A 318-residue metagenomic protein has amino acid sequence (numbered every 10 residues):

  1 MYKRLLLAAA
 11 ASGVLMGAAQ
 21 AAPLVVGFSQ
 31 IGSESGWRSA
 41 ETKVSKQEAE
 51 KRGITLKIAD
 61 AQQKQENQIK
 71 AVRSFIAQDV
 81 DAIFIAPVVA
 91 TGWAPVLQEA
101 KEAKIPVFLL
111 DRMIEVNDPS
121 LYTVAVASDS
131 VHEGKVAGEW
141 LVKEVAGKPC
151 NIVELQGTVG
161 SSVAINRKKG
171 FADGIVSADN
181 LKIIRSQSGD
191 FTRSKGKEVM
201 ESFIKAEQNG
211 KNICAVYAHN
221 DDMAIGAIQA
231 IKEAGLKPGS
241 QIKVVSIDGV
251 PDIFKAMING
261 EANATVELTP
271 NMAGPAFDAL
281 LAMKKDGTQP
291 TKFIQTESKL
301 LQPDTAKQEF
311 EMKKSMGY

Functional and structural regions predicted by a protein language model:
M1-A21: Gram-negative bacterial Sec-dependent N-terminal signal peptides
L24, L155, V159-V163, G174-I175 (+1 more regions): Hinge/cleft segment of the Venus flytrap/periplasmic-binding protein
V25-R52, L56-S74, Q78-V80, A86-A90 (+4 more regions): Extracytoplasmic "Venus flytrap"
V26, Q68, V124-I152, K195-V199 (+2 more regions): Hydrophobic alpha-helical segments within soluble ligand-binding/sensing domains
W37-I54, E133-A137, S162-L181, K195-M200 (+1 more regions): Short, solvent-exposed amphipathic alpha-helices that sit in or adjacent to ligand/effector-binding or catalytic
Q62-E115, V124-S128, D221-G226: Beta-alpha junction/loop-to-helix N-cap segments that form part of ligand/metal-binding clefts
I85-E102, F171, R185, G189-K255: Hydrophobic alpha-helical
T91-H132, K143, N151, G157 (+2 more regions): Flexible loop/hinge segments that line or gate small-molecule binding clefts
